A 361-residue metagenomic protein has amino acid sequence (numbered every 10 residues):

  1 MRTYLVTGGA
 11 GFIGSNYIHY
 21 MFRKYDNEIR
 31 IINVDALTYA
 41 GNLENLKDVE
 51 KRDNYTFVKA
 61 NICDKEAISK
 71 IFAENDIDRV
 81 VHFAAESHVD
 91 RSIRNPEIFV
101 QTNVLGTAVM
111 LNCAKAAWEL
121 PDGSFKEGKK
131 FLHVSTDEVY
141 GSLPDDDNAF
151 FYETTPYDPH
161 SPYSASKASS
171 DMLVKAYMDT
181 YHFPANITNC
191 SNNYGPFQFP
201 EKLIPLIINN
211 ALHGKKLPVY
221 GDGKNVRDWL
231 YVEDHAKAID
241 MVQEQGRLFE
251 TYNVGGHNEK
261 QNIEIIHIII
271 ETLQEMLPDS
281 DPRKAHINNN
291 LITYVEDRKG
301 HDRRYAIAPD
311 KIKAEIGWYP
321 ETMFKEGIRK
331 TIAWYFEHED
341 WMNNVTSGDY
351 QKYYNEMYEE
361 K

Functional and structural regions predicted by a protein language model:
M1-N193, Q243, T272, H338 (+1 more regions): N-terminal Rossmann-like NAD(P)+-binding domain of SDR-like oxidoreductases, especially those catalyzing
N16-Y20, K24-Y25, I31, A60 (+3 more regions): C-terminal substrate-binding subdomain of Rossmann-fold SDR/epimerase-dehydratase oxidoreductases
Y17, N42-N45, N95, F199-L203 (+2 more regions): Residues at alpha-helix caps and immediate loop-helix transition turns in enzyme cores, especially N- and C-cap
Y39, H88, F99, F151 (+8 more regions): Tryptophan-centric aromatic hotspots in well-structured domains and transmembrane helices
A40, K65, F197, I263 (+1 more regions): Loop/helix-junction capping segments adjacent to catalytic residues or to phosphate/diphosphate-binding pockets
V49, D147, P200-I208: A glycine/serine/threonine-rich, flexible loop-to-helix segment that serves as the NAD(P) cofactor-binding "lid"
A67, I98, L105, F199-L203 (+2 more regions): Residue-level recognition of oxygen-bearing side chains
